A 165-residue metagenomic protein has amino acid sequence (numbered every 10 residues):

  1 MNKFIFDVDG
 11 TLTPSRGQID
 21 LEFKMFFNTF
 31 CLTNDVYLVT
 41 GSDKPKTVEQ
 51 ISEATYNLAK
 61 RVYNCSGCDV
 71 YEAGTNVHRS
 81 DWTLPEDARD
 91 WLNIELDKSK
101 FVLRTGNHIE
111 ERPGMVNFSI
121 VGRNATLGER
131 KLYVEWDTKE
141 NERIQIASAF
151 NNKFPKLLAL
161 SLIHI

Functional and structural regions predicted by a protein language model:
M1-N2, N117: Short, compositionally biased "basic patch" segments
N2-G17: Asp-based phosphoryl-transfer active-site loop
T11, C68, R123: Short glycine-rich anion-binding loops that position phosphate/pyrophosphate groups of nucleotides and phosphorylated
Q18-H108: Active-site phosphate-binding/coordination module
D43-Y63, N124, D137-L158: Substrate-recognition/cap helix-loop segment adjacent to the acidic, metal-dependent catalytic center of Asp-based
F101-N151: Hydrophobic, aromatic-enriched interface-forming segments
V102-L103, K156-S161: Short, structured loop/turn "capping" segments at alpha-beta junctions
I163-I165: Conserved small/polar residues in nucleotide/adenosyl-binding loops
